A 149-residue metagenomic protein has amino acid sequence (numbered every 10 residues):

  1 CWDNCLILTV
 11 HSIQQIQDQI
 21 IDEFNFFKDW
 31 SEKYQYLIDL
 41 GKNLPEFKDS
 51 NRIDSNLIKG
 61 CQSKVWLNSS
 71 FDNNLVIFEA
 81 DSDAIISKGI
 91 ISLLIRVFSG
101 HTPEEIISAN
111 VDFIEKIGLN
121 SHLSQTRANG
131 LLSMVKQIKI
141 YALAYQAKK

Functional and structural regions predicted by a protein language model:
L6-L8: Leucine-biased recognition of intrinsically disordered, low-complexity hydrophobic segments
V10-I21, N25-K64, F71-D72, I114-S133 (+1 more regions): N-terminal intrinsically disordered, cationic/polar leader segments that include organellar targeting peptides
S55-Q62, D81-S82, E104-A109: Solvent-exposed interaction patches of small proteins and small membrane subunits
S70-I86, I95-F98: Conserved interaction-surface patches within small, structured recognition/assembly domains
I85, H101, T126: Residue-level signal for short amphipathic helical patches enriched in basic/charged and nearby hydrophobic residues
I91: Primarily the active-site beta-strand->alpha-helix module of PP2C/PPM metal-dependent phosphatases, and frequently
G100-I117: Glycine-rich phosphate/pyrophosphate-binding loops and their adjacent beta-strand/loop elements at enzyme active sites
